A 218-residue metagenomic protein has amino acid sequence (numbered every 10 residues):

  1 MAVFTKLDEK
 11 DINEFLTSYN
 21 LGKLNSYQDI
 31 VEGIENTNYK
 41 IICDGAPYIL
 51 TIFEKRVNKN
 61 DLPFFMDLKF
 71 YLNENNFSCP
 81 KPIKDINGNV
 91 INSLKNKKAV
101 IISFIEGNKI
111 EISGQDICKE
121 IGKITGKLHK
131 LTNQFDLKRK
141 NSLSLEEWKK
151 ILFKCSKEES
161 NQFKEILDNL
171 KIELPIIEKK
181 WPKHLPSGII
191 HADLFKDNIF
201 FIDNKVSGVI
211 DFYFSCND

Functional and structural regions predicted by a protein language model:
M1-K84, I202-K205: Conserved NTP-binding catalytic cores of kinases and kinase-like/nucleotidyltransferase enzymes across multiple kinase
M1-Q28, G107-Q134, H191-F201: Solvent-exposed, charged interface segments at domain starts and junctions
L7-S18, L137-K138, K149-A192, I202: An alpha-helical support segment within catalytic cores of ATP-dependent transferases
G33-I34, L94-K98, C216-D218: Short, flexible loop/turn motifs enriched in small residues
N36-G45, I49-L50, P82, P175-D218: Active-site acidic catalytic loop and adjacent metal/ATP-binding pocket of ATP-dependent phosphoryl transfer enzymes
C43-L137: ATP-binding pocket architecture of kinase catalytic cores
V100-E106, E147-K154: Acidic/polar active-site rim loop that often engages polyanionic ligands
N141-E147: Short proline/glycine- and basic residue-enriched helix-capping loop/turn segments at helix->loop/beta transitions
